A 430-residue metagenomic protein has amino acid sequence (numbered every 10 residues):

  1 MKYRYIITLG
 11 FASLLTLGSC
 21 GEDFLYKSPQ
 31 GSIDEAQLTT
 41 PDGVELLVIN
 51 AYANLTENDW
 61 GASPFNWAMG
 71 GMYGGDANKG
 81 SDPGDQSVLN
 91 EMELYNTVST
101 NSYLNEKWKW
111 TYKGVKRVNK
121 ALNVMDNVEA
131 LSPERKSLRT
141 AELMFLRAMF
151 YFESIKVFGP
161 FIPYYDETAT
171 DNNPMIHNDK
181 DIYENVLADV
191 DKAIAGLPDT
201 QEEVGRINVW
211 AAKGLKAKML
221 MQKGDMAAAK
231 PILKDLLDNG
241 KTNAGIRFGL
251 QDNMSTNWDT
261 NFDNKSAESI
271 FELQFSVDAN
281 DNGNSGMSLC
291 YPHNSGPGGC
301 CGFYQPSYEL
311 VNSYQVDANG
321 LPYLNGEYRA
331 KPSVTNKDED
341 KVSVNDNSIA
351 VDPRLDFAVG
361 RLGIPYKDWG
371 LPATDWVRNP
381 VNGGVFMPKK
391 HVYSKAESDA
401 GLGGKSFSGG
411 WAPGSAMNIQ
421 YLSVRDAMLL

Functional and structural regions predicted by a protein language model:
M1-P29: Bacterial Sec-dependent N-terminal signal peptides
C20-A68: Membrane-proximal, proline-rich intrinsically disordered regions
C20-S28, S87-E91, I162, I232 (+1 more regions): Short, compositionally biased low-complexity segments
D23, W60, A77, S81-D82 (+2 more regions): Proline-centered turn/helix-capping motifs that create local helix->coil transitions or kinks
T39-W60, D82-V157, D171-E184, V190-V204 (+5 more regions): Conserved, well-structured interaction surfaces
D59, S87-E106, G249-D426: Elongated scaffold/linker segments in the mid-to-C-terminal portions of large proteins
K109, T200-V209, Q222, E309 (+2 more regions): Outer-membrane beta-barrel proteins
L143, Y164-T260, N264: Hydrophobic, small-residue-rich alpha-helical packing segments that form membrane-like cores
